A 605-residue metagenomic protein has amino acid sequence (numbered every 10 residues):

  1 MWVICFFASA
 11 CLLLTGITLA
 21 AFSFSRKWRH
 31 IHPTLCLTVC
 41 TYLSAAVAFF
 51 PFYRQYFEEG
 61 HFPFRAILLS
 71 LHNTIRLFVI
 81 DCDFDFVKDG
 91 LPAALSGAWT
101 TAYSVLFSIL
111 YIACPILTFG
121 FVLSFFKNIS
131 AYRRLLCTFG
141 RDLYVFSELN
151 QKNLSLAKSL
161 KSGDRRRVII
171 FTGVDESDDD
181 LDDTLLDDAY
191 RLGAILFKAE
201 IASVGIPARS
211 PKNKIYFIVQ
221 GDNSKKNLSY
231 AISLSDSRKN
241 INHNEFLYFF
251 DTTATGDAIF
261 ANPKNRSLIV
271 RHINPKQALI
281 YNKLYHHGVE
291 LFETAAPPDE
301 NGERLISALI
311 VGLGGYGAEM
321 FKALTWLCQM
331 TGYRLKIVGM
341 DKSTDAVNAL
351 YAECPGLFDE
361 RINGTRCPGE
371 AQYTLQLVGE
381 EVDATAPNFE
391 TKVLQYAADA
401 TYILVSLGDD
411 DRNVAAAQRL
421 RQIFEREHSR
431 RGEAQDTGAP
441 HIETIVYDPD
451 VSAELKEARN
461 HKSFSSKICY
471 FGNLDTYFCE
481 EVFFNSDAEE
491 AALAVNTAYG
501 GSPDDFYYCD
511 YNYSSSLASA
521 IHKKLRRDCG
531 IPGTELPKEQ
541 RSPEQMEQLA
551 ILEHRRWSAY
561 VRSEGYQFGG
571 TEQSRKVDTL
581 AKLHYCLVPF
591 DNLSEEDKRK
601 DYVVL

Functional and structural regions predicted by a protein language model:
M1-S44, P51-L69, R76, D83-G569 (+2 more regions): Cytosolic regulatory regions of ion transport systems
R575-C586: Short interaction-hotspot residues at assembly and binding interfaces
D601-L605: C-terminal non-catalytic accessory extensions
